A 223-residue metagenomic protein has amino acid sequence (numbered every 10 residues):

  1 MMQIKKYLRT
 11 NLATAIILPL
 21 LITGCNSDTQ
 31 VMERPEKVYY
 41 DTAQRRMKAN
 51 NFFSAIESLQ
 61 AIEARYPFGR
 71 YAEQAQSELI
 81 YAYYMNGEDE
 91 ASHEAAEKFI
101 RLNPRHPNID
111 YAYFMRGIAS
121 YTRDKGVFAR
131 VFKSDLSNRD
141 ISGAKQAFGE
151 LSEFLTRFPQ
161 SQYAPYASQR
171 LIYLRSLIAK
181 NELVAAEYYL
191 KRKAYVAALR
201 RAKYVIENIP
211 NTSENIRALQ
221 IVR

Functional and structural regions predicted by a protein language model:
I4-R9, G24-R223: Acidic, polar-rich low-complexity tracts and alpha-helical solenoid repeat scaffolds
A13-L21: Bacterial N-terminal signal peptides
